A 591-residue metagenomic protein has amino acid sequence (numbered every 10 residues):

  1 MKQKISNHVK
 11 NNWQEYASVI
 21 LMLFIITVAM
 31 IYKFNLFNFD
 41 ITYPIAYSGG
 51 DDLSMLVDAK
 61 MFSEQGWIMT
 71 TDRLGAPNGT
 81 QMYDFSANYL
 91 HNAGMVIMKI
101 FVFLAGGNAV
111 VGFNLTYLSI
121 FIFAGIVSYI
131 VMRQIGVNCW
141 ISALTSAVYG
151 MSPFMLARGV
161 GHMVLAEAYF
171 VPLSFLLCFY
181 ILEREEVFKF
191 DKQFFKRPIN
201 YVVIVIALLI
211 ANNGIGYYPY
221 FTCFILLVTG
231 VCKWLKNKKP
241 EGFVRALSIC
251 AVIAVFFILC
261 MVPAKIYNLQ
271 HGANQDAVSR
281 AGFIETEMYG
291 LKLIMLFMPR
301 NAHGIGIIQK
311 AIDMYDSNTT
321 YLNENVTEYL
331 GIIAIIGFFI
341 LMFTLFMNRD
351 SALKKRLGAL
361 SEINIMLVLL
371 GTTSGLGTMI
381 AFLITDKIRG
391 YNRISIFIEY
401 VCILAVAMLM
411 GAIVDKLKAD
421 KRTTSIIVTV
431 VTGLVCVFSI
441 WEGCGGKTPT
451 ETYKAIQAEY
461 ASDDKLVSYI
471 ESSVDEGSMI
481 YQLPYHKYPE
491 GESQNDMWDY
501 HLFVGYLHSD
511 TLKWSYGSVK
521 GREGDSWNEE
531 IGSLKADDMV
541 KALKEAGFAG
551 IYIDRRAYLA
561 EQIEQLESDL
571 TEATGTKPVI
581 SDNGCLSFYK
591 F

Functional and structural regions predicted by a protein language model:
M1-F37, V244-A254, F343-S361, S425-T432: Start-transfer (signal-anchor) and selected internal transmembrane alpha helices of multi-pass inner/ER membrane
A17-F24, I206-A207, G230, K239-K265 (+3 more regions): Hydrophobic alpha-helical membrane-interfacial segments at the cytosolic entry of transmembrane helices
L23-I25, A29, T116-I135, C139-W234 (+3 more regions): Membrane-embedded helix bundles of polyisoprenyl
I26-A124, S152-A168, Y289-G290, I294-E324 (+2 more regions): Membrane-interface coil-to-helix junctions
V28-L36, Q65, T70, W140-G161 (+4 more regions): Membrane-interface helix-loop junctions at the exits of transmembrane helices
G49-D52, M261-I340, G517-V519, K577: Periplasmic/ER-lumenal interhelical loops and adjacent helix-loop junctions in multi-pass membrane proteins
N237-S248, M314-Y329, G337-G371, K421-I426: Membrane-interface helix-loop-helix junctions at transmembrane boundaries of multi-pass membrane enzymes, predominantly
L434-F591: Extracytoplasmic
